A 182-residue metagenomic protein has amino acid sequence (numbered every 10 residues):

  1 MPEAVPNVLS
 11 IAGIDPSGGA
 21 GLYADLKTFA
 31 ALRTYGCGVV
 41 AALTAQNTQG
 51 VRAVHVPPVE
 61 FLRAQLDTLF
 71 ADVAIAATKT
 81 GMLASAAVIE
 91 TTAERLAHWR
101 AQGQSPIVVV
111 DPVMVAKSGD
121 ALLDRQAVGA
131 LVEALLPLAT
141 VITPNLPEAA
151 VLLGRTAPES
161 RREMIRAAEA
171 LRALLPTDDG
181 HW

Functional and structural regions predicted by a protein language model:
P2-S10, T28-S118, L122: Conserved N-terminal subdomain of the carbohydrate kinase-like
A12-G18: Short, glycine-rich nucleotide/cofactor-binding loops
G18-L22, H55-P58, D124, V128: Short, conserved glycine- and acidic-residue-centered signature motifs in active-site or ligand-binding loops
G19, A86, R161: Loop/helix-junction capping segments adjacent to catalytic residues or to phosphate/diphosphate-binding pockets
K27-T28, L171: Hydrophobic/aromatic ligand-binding patch that stacks against planar heteroaromatic rings of cofactors or nucleotides
R125-W182: Conserved phosphate/ATP/ADP-binding segment of small-molecule kinases
